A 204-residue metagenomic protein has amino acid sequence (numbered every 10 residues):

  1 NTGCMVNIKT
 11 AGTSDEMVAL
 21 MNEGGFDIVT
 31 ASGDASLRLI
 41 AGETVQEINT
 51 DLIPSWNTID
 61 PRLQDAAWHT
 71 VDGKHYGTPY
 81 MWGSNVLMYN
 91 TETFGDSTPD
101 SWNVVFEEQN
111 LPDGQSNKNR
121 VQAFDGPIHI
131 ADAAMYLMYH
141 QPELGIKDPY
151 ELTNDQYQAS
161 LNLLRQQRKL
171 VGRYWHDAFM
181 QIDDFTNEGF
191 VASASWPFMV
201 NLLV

Functional and structural regions predicted by a protein language model:
N1-L39, D183: Early extracytoplasmic/lumenal segment of secretory-pathway proteins
C4-M5, G24-D27, S116-R120, K169-L170 (+1 more regions): Loop/turn elements at helix/coil->beta-strand transitions in domains of secreted/extracellular proteins
M21, A134, D184-E188: Hydrophobic residues within well-ordered alpha-helices
T30-M180: Extracytoplasmic ligand-binding site segments that recognize negatively charged/polar headgroups
L170-V204: Extracytoplasmic/periplasmic substrate-binding proteins
